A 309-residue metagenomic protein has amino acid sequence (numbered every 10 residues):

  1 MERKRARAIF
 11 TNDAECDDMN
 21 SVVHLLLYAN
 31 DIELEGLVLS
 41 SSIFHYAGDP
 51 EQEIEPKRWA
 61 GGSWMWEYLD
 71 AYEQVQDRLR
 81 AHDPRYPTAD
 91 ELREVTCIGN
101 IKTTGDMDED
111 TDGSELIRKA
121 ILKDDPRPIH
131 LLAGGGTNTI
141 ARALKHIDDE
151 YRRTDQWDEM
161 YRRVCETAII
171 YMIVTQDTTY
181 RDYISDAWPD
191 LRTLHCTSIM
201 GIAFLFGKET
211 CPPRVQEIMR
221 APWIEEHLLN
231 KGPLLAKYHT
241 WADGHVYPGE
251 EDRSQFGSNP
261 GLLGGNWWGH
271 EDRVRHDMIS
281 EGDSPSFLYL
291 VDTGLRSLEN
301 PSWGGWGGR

Functional and structural regions predicted by a protein language model:
M1-R309: N-terminal acidic, glycine/proline-rich low-complexity segments
